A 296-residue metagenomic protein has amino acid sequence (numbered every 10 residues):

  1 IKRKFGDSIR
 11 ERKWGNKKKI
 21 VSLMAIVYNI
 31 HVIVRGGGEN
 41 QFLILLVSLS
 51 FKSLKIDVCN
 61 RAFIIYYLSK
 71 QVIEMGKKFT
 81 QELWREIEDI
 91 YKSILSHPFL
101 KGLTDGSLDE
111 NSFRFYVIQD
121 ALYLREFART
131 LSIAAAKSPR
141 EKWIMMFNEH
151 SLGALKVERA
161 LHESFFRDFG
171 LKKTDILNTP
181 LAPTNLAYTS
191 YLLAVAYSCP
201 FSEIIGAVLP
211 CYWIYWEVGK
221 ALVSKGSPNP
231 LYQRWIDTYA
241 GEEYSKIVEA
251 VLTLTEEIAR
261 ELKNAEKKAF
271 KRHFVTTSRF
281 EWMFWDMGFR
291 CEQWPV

Functional and structural regions predicted by a protein language model:
I1-I65: Basic, amphipathic alpha-helical segments enriched in Lys/Arg and hydrophobic/aromatic residues
R12-V21, E110, S198-I205, A269 (+1 more regions): Structural motif
W84-L108, F127, L252-E261: Short alpha-helical hairpin
E88-S93, S107-K137, V157, G206-W216 (+1 more regions): Alpha-helical bundle segments that constitute or directly flank the non-heme di-iron/ferroxidase center
F115-E126, E149, G153, A269-T276 (+1 more regions): A non-catalytic, amphipathic alpha-helix used as a structural packing/dimerization or gating element in enzyme scaffolds
K142-K246, V275, R279: Active-site-proximal alpha-helical scaffolds that flank and shape metal-associated catalytic sites
Y244-F274: Long amphipathic all-alpha helical oligomerization modules
F270-V296: Acidic, carboxylate-rich catalytic segments that either coordinate divalent cations
